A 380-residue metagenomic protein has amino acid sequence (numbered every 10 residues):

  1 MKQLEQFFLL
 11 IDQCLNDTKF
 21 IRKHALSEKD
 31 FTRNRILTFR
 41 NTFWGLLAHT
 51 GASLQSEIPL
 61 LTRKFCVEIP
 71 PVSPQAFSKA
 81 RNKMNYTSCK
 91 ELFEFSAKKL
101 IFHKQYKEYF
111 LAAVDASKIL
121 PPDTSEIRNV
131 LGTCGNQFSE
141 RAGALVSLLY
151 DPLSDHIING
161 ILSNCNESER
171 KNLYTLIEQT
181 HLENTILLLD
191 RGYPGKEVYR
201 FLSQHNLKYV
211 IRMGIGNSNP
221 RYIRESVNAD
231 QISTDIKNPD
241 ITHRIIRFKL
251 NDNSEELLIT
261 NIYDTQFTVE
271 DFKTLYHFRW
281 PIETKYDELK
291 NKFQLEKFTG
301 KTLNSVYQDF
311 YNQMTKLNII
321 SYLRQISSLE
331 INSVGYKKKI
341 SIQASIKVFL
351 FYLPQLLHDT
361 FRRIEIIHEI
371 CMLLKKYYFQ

Functional and structural regions predicted by a protein language model:
M1-I58, I69, A76-M84, E91-L92 (+4 more regions): Single, function-defining residue in the core of a domain
T62, C66: The alpha-helix within a helix-turn-helix
T87-L100: Short Lys/Arg-enriched helix C-cap and helix-to-coil transition segments that create basic nucleic-acid-contact patches
F110-A112: Conserved beta-strand elements of the Class I
V130-T133: Short, positively charged patches
